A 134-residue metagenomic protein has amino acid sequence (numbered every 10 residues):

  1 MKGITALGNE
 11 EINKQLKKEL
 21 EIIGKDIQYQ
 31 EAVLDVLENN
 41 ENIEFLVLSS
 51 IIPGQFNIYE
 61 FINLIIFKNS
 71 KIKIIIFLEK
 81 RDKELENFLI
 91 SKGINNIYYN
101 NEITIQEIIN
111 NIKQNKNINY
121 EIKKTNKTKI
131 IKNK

Functional and structural regions predicted by a protein language model:
M1-I131: Long, basic/Gly/Ser/Thr-rich N-terminal segments that mediate initial subcellular attachment or targeting
K134: Walker A/P-loop NTP-binding active-site region of P-loop NTPases, recognizing the glycine-rich GxxxxGKT/S
